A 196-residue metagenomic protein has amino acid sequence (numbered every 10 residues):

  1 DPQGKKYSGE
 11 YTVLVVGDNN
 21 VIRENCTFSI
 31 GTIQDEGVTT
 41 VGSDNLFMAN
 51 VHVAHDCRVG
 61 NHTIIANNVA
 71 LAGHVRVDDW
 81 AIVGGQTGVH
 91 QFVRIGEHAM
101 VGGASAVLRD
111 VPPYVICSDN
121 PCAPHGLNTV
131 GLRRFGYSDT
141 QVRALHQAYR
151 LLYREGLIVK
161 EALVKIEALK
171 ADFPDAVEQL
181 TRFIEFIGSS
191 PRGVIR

Functional and structural regions predicted by a protein language model:
D1-A123: Structural signal for interior beta-strand "rungs" in well-ordered beta-sheet cores of soluble enzyme domains
K6, N19, Y114, N120-R196: Terminal amphipathic alpha-helical/low-complexity segments used for targeting or macromolecular assembly
